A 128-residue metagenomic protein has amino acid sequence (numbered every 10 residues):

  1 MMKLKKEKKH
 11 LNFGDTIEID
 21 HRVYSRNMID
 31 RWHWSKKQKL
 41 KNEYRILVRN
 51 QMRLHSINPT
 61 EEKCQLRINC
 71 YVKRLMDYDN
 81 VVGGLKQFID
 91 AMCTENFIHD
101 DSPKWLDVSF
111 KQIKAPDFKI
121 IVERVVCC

Functional and structural regions predicted by a protein language model:
M1-C128: Catalytic phosphate/metal-binding cores of nucleic-acid and nucleotide-processing enzymes, i.e., regions that mediate
